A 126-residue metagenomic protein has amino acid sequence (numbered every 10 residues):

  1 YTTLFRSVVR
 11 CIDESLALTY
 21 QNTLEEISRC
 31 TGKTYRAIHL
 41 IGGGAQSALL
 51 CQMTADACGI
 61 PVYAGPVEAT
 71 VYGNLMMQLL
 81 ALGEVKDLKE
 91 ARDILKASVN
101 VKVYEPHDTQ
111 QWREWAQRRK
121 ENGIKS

Functional and structural regions predicted by a protein language model:
Y1-T3: Positively charged, low-complexity/disordered segments
F5-T70: Activation-segment/catalytic-loop signature of the eukaryotic protein kinase fold
D13, A17, Y72, W112-K120: Short, amphipathic alpha-helical "lid/cap" segments that border enzyme active or binding sites
Y20, L79-E84: Internal hydrophobic alpha-helix adjacent to the cofactor/substrate pocket in enzyme cavities
A45-Q46, M76, K86: Short, flexible micro-motifs
V71-L80: Short, small-residue alpha-helix embedded
E84-S126: Acidic, glycine/GT-rich loop-and beta-edge segments that sit at the periphery of enzyme/chaperone cores
